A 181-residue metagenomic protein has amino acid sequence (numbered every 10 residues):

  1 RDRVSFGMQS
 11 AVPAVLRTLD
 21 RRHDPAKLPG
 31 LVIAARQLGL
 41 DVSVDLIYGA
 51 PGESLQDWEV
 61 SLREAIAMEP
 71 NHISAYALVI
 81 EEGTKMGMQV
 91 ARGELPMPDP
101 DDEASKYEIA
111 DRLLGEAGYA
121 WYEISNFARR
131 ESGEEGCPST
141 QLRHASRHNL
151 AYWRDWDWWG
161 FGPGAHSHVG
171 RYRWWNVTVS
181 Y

Functional and structural regions predicted by a protein language model:
R1-Y181: C-terminal scaffold of the Radical SAM
